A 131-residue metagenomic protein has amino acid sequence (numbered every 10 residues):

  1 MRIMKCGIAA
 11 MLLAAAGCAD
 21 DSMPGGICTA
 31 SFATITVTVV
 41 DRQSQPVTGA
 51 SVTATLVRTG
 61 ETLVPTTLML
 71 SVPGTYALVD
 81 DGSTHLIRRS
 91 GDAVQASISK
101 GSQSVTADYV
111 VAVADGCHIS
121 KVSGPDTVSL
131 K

Functional and structural regions predicted by a protein language model:
M1-C18: Sec-dependent bacterial lipoprotein signal peptides
C18-T34, V40-Q43, I119-K131: Beta-strand-rich domain onsets/edges
I35, T48-V52, D92-V94: Short beta-strand/loop motifs in extracellular/secreted proteins, especially within beta-sandwich accessory domains
Q43-M69: Short, ordered, surface-exposed loop/turn motifs in non-cytosolic proteins
T62-G74, V110-V113: Solvent-exposed serine/threonine-rich low-complexity stretches and specific carbohydrate-binding patches
M69-A93: Short Pro-Gly-centered beta-turn/loop motif in secreted/extracellular proteins
I98-G124: Structured interaction patches on ligand/partner-binding surfaces of diverse proteins
